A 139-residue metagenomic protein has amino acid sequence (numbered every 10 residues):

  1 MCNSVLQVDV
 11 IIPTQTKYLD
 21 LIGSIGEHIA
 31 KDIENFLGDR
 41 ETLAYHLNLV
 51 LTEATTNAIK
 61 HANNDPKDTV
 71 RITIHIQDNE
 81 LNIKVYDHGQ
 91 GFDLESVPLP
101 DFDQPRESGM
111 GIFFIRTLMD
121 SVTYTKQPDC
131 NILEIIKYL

Functional and structural regions predicted by a protein language model:
M1-D9, I59-L139: Conserved beta-strand-loop-beta-strand hairpin that lines the nucleotide-binding pocket of ATP/GTP-utilizing enzymes
V5-R40: Helix-loop-beta hinge of the Bergerat
K17, T42-Y45, D68: Conserved catalytic/ATP-binding subdomain
L21, H46, V50, F114: Charged catalytic carboxylate motif
G26, L51, I112: Short amphipathic alpha-helical/adjacent loop interface patches that line ligand and macromolecule-binding sites
A30-T52, Q104-R106: Conserved short strand/loop->alpha-helix "switch" segment adjacent to the catalytic nucleotide/phosphoryl-transfer site
T52, T56, K60: Short alpha-helix lining the ATP-binding pocket of the histidine-kinase-like ATPase
